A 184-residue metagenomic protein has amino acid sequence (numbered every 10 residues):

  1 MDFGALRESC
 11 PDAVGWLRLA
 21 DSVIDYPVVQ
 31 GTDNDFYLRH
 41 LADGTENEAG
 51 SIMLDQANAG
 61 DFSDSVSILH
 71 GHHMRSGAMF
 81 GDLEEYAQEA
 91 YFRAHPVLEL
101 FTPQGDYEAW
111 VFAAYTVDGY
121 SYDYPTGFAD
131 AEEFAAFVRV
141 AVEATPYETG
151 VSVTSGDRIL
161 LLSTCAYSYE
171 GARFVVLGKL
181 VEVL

Functional and structural regions predicted by a protein language model:
M1-L184: Solvent-exposed, non-transmembrane regions of membrane-associated and secreted proteins
